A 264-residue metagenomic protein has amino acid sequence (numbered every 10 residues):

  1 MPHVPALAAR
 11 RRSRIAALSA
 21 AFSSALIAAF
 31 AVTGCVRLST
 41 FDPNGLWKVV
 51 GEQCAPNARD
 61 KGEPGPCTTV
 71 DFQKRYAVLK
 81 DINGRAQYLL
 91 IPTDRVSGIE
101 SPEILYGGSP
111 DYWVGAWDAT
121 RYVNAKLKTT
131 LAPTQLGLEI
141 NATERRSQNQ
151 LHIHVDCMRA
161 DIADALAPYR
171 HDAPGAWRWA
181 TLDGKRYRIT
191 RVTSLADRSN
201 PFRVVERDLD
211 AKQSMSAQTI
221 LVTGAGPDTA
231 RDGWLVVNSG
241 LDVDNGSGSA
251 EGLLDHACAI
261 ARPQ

Functional and structural regions predicted by a protein language model:
M1-R14: N-terminal secretory signal peptides that target proteins for export/translocation
S19-A31: Bacterial N-terminal signal peptides
C35-Q264: HIT superfamily nucleotide-processing domains
